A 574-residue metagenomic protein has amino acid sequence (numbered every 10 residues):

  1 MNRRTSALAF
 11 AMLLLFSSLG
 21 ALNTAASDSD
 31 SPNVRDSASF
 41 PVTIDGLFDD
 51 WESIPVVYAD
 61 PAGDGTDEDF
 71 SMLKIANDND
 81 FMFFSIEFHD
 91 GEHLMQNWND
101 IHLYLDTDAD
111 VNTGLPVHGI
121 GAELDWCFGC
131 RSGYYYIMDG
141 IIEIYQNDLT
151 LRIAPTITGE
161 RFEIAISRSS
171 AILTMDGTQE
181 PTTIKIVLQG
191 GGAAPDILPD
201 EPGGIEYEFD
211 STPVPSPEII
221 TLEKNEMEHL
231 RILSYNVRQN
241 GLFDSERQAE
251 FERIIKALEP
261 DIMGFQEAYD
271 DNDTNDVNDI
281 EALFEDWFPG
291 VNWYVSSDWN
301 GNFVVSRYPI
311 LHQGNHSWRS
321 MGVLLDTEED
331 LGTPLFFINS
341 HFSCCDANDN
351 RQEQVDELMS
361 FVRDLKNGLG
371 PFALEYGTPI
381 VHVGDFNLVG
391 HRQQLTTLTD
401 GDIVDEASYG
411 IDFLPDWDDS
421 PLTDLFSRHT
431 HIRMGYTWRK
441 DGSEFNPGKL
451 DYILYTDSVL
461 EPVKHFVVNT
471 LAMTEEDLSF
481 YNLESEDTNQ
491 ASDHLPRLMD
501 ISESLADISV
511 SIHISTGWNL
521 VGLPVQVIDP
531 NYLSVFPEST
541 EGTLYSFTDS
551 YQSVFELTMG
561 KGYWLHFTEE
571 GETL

Functional and structural regions predicted by a protein language model:
M1-D30, H513-G517, V521: Secretory targeting signatures
S29-D45, D100, Y104-C130, E160 (+2 more regions): Acidic/polar low-complexity flexible segments
S31-G63, L94-G159, G410-L422: Extracellular/luminal beta-rich ligand-recognition and adhesion surfaces characterized by aromatic-Gly/Pro-enriched
I172-L173, D196-E201, N315-W318, N367-V381 (+1 more regions): Metal-dependent phosphoester-hydrolase catalytic domains
T221-I232, R307-H312, W318-S343, E503: Beta-strand-turn-beta hairpins that frame and shape the catalytic cleft of phosphate-ester-processing enzymes
Y235-V237, F251-D276, F337, L358 (+3 more regions): Active-site beta-strand/loop signature of hydrolases that rely on acidic residues for catalysis
R247-H316: Active-site surface patch of divalent metal-dependent phosphodiester/phosphate bond hydrolases
A506-L574: N-terminal exported-region signature
